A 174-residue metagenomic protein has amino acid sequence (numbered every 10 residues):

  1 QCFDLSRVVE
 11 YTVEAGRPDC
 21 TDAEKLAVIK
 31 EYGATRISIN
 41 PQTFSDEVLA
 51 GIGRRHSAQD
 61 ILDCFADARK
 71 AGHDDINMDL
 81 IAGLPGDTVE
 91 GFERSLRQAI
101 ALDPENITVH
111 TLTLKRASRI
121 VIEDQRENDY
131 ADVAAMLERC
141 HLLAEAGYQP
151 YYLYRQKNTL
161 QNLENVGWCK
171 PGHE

Functional and structural regions predicted by a protein language model:
Q1-R139: Conserved non-cysteine loop/helix-boundary elements of the Radical SAM core domain that shape
K115, E123-E174: Auxiliary Fe-S-binding modules of radical SAM enzymes
